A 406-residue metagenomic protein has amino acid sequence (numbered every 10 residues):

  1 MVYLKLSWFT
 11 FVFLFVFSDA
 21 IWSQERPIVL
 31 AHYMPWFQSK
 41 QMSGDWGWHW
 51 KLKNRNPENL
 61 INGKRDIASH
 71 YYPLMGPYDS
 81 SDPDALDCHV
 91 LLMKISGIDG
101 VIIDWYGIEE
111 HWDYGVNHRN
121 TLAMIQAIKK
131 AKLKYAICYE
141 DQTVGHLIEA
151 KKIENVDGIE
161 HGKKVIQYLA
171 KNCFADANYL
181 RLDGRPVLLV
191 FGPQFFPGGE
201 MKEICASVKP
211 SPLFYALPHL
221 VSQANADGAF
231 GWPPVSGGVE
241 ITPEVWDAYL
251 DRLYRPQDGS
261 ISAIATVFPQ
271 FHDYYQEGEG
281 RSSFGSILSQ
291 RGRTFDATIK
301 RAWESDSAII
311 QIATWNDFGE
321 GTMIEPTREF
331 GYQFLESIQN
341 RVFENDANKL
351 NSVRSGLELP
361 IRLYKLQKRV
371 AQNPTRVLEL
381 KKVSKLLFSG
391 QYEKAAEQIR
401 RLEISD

Functional and structural regions predicted by a protein language model:
M1-V2: Secreted/periplasmic carbohydrate-active enzymes, especially glycoside hydrolases
K5-V16: Bacterial N-terminal signal peptides
V16-S18, D317: A general, composition-driven signal for non-globular sequence regions
D19-S23: Sec/Tat signal peptide C-region and signal peptidase I cleavage site
Q24-D406: Glycan-processing catalytic domains of CAZymes
